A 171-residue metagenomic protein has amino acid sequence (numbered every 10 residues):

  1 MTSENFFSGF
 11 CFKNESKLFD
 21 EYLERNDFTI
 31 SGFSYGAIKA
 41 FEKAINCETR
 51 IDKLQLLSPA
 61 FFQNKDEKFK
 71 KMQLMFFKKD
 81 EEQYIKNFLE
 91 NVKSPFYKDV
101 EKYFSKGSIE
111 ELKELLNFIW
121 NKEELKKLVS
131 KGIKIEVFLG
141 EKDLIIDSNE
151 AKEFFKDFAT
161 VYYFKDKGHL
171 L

Functional and structural regions predicted by a protein language model:
M1-N26: Active-site catalytic motif of lipid deacylating hydrolases and related acyltransferases
G32-A40: Gly/Ala-rich beta-loop-alpha elbow adjacent to hydrolase catalytic centers
I45-K79, K113-E114, F118-I119, E124: Flexible "cap/lid" loop of the alpha/beta hydrolase fold
E82-N121: Conserved alpha/beta-hydrolase catalytic His-Asp/Glu region
K131, E136-L139, D143: Short beta-strand/loop motif that positions the catalytic acidic residue of the alpha/beta-hydrolase fold
I133, D147-F158: Short alpha-helix in the alpha/beta-hydrolase fold that links the catalytic acid
L144-I145, V161-L171: Catalytic histidine-centered segment of alpha/beta-hydrolase-like enzymes
